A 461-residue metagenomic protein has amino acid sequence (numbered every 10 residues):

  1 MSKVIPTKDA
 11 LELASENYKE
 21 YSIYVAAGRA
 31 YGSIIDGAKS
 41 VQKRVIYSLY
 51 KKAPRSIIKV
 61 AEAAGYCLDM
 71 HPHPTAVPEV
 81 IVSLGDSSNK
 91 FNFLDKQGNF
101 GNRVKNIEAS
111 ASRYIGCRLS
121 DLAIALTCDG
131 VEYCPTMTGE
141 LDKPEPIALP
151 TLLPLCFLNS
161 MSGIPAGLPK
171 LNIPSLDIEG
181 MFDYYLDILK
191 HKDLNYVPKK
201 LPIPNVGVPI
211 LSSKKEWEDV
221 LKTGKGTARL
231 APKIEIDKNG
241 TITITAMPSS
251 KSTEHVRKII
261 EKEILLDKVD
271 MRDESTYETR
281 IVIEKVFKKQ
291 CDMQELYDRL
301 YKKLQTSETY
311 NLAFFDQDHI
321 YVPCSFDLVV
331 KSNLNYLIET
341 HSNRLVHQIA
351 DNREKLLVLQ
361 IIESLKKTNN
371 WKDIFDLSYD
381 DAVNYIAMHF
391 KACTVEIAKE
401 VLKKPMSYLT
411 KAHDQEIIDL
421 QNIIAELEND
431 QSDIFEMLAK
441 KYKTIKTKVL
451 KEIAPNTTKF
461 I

Functional and structural regions predicted by a protein language model:
M1-G224: Catalytic phosphate-handling regions of large nucleic-acid enzymes and associated NTPases
K3-I5, D9, M161-I461: C-terminal interaction appendages of subunits in large macromolecular complexes
